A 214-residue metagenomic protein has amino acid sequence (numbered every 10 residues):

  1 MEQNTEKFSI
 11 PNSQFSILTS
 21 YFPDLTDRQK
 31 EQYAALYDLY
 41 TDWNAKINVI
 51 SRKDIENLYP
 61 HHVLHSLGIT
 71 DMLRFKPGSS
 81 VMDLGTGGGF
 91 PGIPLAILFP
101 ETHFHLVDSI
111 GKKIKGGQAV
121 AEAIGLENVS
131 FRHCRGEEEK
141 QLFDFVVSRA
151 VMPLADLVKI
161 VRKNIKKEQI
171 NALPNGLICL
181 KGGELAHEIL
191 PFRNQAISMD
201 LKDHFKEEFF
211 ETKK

Functional and structural regions predicted by a protein language model:
E2-P77, M82, K112-V129: Class I SAM-dependent transferase core
L67-S148, V158: Conserved SAM/SAH cofactor-binding pocket of Class I
H103, N128-S130, G176, Q195-S198: Conserved beta-strand segments of alpha/beta enzyme cores
I124, N164, N175-L177: Structured catalytic cores of enzymes that bind and process phosphorylated ligands/cofactors
A150-P153, L185: Short glycine-rich anion-binding loops that position phosphate/pyrophosphate groups of nucleotides and phosphorylated
L154-I165: A short, conserved alpha-helix within the catalytic core of class I
Q169-A186: Conserved beta-strand signature within the Rossmann-like core of class I S-adenosyl-L-methionine
G183-K214: Active-site capping/gating segments
